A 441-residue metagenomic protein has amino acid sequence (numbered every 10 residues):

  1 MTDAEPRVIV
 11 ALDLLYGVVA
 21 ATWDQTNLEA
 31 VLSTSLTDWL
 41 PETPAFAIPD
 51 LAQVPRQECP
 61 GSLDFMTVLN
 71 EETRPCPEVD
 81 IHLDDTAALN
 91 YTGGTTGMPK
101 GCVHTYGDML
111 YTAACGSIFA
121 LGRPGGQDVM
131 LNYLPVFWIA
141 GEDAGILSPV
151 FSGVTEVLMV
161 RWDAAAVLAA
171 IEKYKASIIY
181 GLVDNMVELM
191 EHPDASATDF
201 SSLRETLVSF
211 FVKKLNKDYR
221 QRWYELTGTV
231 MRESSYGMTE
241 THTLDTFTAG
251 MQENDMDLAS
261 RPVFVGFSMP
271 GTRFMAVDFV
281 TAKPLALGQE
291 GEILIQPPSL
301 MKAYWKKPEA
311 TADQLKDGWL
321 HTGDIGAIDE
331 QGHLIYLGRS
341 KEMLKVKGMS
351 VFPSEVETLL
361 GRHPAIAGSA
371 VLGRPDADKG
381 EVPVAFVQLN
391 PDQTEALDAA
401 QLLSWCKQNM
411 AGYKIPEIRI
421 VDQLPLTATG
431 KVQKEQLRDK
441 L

Functional and structural regions predicted by a protein language model:
M1-T2, D13-V18, L36, V154-Y174 (+1 more regions): ATP-dependent adenylate-forming carboxylate-activation enzymes
M1-T67: Structural core segment of the AMP-binding/adenylate-forming
I9-D13, I179, P297, K302-K306 (+5 more regions): AMP-binding/adenylate-forming catalytic core of the ANL superfamily
T73-D85, L89-N132, S152-E156: Conserved adenylate-forming
L110-V129, F137-I178, H192: Conserved AMP-binding/adenylation subdomain of ANL enzymes
A176-G181, M190-S260, R273: Gly/Ser/Thr-rich phosphate-binding loop
E253, F264-G271, T281-D313, M349-V351: Conserved ATP/PPi-binding loop(s) of AMP-dependent carboxylate-activating enzymes
G271-L294, I328-Q331, Q393-A399, Q433: Conserved beta-loop-beta connector loops within the AMP-binding
